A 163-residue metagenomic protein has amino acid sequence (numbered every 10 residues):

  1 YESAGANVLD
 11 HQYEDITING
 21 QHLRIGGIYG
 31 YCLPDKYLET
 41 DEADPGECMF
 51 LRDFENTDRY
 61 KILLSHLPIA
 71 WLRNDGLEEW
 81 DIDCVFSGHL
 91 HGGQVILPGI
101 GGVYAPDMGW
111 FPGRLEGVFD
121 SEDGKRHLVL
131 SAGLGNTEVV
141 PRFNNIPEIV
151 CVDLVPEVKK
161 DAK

Functional and structural regions predicted by a protein language model:
Y1-A6, I18-L64, W71, V139-R142: Binuclear metal-dependent hydrolase catalytic cores centered on His/Asp/Glu-rich metal-binding motifs
A6, Y13, I28-Y31, G133 (+1 more regions): Solvent-exposed coil/turn segments that connect beta secondary-structure elements in extracytoplasmic/periplasmic
V8-D10, T57-R59, G113, I146: Residues that act as N-cap/strand-start positions at coil-to-secondary-structure junctions
D10-Q12, S65: Short loop/edge segments at beta-strand edges and connector loops that shape dinucleotide/nucleotide cofactor-binding
E14-I16, V152: Generic detection of short hydrophobic beta-strand segments and adjacent strand-loop junctions
T17-I18, S121: Acidic surface patches and DE-rich sequence motifs
M49-F50, V158-K163: A short, highly charged, low-complexity intrinsically disordered segment
P68-D153, K159: Conserved beta-sheet core of the metallophosphoesterase superfamily
